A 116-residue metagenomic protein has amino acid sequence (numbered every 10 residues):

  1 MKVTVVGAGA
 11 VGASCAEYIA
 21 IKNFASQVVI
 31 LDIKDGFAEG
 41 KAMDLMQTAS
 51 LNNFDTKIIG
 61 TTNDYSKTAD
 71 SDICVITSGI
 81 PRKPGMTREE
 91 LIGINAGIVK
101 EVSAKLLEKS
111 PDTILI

Functional and structural regions predicted by a protein language model:
M1-V3: Extreme N-terminal starter segment of soluble prokaryotic enzymes
A8-G9: Glycine-rich Rossmann-fold phosphate-binding loop(s) that bind the pyrophosphate of adenine dinucleotide cofactors
G12-A13: N-terminal Rossmann-fold NAD(P) dinucleotide-binding loop
I19: Aromatic pocket-lining residues of Rossmann-like dinucleotide-binding sites
I33-S71: Conserved N-terminal Rossmann-fold NAD(P) cofactor-binding segment
S78-I80: Conserved NAD(P)H cofactor-binding loop of Rossmann-fold oxidoreductase domains
T87-I116: Rossmann-like NAD(P)(H) cofactor-binding subdomain of soluble oxidoreductases
